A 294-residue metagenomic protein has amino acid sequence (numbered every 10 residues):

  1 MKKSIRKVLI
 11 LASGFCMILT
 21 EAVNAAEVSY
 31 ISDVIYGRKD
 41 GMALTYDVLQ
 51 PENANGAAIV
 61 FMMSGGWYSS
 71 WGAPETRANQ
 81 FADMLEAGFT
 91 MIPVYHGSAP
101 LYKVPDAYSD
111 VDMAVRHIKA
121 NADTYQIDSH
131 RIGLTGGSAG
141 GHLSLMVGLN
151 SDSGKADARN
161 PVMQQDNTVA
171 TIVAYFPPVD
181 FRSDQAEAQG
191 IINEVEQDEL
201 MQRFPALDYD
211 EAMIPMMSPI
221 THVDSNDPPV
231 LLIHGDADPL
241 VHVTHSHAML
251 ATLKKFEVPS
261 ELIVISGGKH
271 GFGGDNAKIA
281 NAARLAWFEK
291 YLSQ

Functional and structural regions predicted by a protein language model:
A25-A54: N-terminal cap/lid segment of alpha/beta-hydrolase-fold proteins
G56-G66: Short beta-strand element of the alpha/beta-hydrolase
A73-I92: Short amphipathic alpha-helix adjacent to the substrate-entry channel of hydrolases
Y102-D123: Alpha/beta-hydrolase active-site loop
R116-E187: Primarily recognizes the serine-hydrolase "nucleophile elbow" in alpha/beta-hydrolase and SGNH/GDSL folds
S183-H222, P228: Mobile cap/lid helix-loop segments that gate and shape the active-site cleft of serine hydrolases
N226, L232-H234, D238: Short beta-strand/loop motif that positions the catalytic acidic residue of the alpha/beta-hydrolase fold
P239-A248: Conserved alpha/beta-hydrolase "acid-adjacent" motif
